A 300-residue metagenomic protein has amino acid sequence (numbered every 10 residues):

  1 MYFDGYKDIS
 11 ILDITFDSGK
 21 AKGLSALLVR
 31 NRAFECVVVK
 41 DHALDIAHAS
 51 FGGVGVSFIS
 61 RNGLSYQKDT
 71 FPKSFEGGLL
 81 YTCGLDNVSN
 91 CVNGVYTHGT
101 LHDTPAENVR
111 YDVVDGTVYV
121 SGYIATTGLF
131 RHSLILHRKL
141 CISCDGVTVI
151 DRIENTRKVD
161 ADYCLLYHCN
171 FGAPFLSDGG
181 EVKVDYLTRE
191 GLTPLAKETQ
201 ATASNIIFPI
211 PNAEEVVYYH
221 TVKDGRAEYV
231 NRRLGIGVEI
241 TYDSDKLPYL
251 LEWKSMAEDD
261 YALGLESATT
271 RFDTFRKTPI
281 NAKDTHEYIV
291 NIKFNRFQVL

Functional and structural regions predicted by a protein language model:
M1-T148, V159-C164, F171-F208, H220-L300: Surface-exposed acidic/polar loop and edge beta-strand patches at domain peripheries
N212-V216: C-terminal beta-strand-rich structural cap/linker in extracellular carbohydrate-active enzymes
